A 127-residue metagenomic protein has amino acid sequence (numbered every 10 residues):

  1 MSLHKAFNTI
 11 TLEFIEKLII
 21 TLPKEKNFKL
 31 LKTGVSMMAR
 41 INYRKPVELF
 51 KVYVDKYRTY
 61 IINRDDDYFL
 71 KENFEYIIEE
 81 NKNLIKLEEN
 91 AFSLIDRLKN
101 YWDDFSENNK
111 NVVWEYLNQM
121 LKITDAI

Functional and structural regions predicted by a protein language model:
M1-N111, D125-A126: Terminal low-complexity "docking" segments
E115-I123: Short, hydrophobic/amphipathic alpha-helical patches that form generic packing surfaces within helical domains
